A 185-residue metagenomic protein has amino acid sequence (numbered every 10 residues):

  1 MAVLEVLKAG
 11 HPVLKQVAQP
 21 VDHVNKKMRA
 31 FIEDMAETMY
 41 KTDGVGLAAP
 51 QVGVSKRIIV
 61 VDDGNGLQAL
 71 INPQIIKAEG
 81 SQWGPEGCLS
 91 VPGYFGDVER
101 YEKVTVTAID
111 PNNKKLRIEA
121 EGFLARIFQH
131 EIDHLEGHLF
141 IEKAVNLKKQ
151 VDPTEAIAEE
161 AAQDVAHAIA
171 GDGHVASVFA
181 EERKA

Functional and structural regions predicted by a protein language model:
M1-A185: Positively charged
